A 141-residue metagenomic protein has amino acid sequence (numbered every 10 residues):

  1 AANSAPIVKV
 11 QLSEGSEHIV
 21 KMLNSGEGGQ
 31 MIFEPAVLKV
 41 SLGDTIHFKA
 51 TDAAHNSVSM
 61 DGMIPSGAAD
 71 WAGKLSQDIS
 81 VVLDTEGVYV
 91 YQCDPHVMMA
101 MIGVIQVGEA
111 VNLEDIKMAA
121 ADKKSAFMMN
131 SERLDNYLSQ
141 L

Functional and structural regions predicted by a protein language model:
A1-L141: Extracytoplasmic copper-binding redox domains, predominantly the cupredoxin/blue-copper superfamily
